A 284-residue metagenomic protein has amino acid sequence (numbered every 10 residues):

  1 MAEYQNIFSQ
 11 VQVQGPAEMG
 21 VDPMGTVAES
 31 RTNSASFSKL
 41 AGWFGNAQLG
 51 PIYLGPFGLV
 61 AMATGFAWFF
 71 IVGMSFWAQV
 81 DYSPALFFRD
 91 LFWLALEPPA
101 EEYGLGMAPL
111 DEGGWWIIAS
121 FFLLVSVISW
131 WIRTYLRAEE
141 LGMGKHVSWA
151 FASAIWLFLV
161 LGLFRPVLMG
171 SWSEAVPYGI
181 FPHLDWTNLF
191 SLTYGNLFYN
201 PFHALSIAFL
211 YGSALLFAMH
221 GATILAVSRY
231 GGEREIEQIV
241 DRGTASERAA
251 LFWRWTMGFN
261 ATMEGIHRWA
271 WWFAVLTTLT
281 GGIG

Functional and structural regions predicted by a protein language model:
M1-F66, W77, F87-P99, G243: N-terminal juxtamembrane cytosolic/stromal segments of multi-pass membrane proteins
V11-Q12, A17, I132-I155, T223-I266: Cytoplasmic juxtamembrane regions at transmembrane-helix boundaries
P56-A108, E112-T134: Core alpha-helical transmembrane segments of integral membrane proteins
L59-Q79, W149-S171, A208-L215: Hydrophobic alpha-helical membrane-insertion segments
W77-M107, V167-F198, E235-A249: Membrane-interfacial helical/loop segments at transmembrane boundaries in membrane proteins
P99-F121, T187-L215: Hydrophobic alpha-helical transmembrane segments
W116-G142, A204-G232, F273-T277: Transmembrane alpha-helical segments in integral membrane proteins
G258-G284: Final/C-terminal transmembrane alpha-helix of multipass membrane proteins
